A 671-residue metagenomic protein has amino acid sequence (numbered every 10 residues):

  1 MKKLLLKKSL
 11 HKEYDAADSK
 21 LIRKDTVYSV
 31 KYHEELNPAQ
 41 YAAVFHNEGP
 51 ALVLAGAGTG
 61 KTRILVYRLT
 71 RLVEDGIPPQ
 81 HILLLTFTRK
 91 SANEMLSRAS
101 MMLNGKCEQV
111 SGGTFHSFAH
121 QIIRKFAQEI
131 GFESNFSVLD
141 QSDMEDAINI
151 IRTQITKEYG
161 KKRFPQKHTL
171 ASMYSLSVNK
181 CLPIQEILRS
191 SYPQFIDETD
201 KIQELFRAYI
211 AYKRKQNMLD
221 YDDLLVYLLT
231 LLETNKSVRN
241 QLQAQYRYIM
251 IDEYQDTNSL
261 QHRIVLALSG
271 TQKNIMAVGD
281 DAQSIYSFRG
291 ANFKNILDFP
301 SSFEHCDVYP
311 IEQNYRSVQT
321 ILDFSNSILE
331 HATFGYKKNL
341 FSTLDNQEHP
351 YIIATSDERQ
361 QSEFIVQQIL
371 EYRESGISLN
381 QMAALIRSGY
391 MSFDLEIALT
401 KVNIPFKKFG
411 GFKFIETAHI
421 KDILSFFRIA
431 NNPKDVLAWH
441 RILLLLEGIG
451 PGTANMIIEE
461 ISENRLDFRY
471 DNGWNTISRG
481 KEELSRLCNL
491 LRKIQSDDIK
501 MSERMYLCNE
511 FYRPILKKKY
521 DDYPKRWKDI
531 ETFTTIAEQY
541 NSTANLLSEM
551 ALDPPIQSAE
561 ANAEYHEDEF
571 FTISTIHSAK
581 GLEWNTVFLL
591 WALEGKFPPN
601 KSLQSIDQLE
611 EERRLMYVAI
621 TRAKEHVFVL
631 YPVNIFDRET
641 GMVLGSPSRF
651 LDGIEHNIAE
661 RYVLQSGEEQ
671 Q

Functional and structural regions predicted by a protein language model:
K2-K20, V27-Y28, H33, R71 (+1 more regions): Conserved RecA-like helicase ATPase core segment that couples NTP binding/hydrolysis to strand translocation
K2-S134, V138, E145, N240 (+2 more regions): P-loop NTPase Walker
E34-L54, L83, S91-A92, S111 (+3 more regions): Conserved helicase NTPase motor core
G49, I77-H81, C107-Q109, T271-N274 (+8 more regions): Short glycine-/polar-rich loops that comprise or flank the Walker A/P-loop and associated switch/sensor motifs
V53, A57-L65, E304-D307, E312-P405 (+1 more regions): Helicase P-loop NTPase motor core
C107-I122, D140, I404-S425: Conserved beta-strand -> loop -> alpha-helix junction used to position metal-binding or nucleic-acid-contacting
C107-V110, Q128-D223, Y246, P310 (+2 more regions): ATP-hydrolysis module of ASCE/P-loop NTPase motor domains, specifically the Walker B Asp-Glu catalytic pair
S191, F195, E396, L424-N657: Conserved helicase C-terminal RecA-like lobe
